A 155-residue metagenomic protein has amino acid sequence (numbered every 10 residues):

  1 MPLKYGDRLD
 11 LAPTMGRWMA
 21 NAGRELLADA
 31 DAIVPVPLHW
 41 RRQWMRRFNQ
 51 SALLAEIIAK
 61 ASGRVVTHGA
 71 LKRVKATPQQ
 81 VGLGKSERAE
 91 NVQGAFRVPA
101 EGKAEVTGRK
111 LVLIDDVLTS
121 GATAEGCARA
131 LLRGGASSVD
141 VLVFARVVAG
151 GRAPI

Functional and structural regions predicted by a protein language model:
M1-L113, S120-I155: Conserved PRPP/pyrophosphate-binding segment of the phosphoribosyltransferase/PRPP-pathway fold
